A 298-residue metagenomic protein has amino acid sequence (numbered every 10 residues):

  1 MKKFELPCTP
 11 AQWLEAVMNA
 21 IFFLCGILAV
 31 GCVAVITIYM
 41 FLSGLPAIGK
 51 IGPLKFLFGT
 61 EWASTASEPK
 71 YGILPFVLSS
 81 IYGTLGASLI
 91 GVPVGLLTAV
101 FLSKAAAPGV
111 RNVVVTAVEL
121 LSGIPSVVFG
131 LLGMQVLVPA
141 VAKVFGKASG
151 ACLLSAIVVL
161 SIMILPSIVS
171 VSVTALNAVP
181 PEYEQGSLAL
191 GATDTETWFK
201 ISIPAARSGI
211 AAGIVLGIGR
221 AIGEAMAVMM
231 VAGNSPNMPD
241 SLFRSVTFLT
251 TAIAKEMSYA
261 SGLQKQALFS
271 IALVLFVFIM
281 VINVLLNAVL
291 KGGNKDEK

Functional and structural regions predicted by a protein language model:
M1-G26, L286-K298: Transmembrane alpha-helical segments of polytopic membrane transport and secretion proteins
E15, V94, A107-N112, P180-P181 (+1 more regions): Amphipathic cytosolic juxtamembrane alpha-helices at the membrane-cytosol interface of multi-pass membrane transporters
I73-F101: Transmembrane alpha-helix signature in integral membrane proteins
V94-G133, E297: Cytoplasmic-entry segments and transmembrane alpha-helices of multi-pass inner-membrane transporters
E119-I164: Generic hydrophobic transmembrane alpha-helix motif, especially the helices
V171-S172, D194-M230: Transmembrane alpha-helices
V173-N177, P181, L188, K255-K298: C-terminal transmembrane helix and the adjacent membrane-cytosol boundary/short C-terminal tail of inner/organellar
V228-F276: Interhelical loop and adjacent transmembrane-helix boundary motif in polytopic membrane transport permeases
